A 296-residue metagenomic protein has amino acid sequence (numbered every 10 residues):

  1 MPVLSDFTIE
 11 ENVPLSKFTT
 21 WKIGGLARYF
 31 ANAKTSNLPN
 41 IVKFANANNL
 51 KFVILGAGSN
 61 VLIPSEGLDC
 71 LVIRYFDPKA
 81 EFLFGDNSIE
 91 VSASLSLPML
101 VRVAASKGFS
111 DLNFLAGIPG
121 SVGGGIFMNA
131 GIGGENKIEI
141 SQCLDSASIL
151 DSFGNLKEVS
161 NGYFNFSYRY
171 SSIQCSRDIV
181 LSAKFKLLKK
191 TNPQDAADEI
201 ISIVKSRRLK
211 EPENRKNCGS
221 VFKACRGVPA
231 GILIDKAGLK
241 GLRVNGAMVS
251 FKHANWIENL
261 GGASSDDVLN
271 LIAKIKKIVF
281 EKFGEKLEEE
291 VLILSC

Functional and structural regions predicted by a protein language model:
M1-M128, I132: Anion-binding (especially nucleotide phosphate/pyrophosphate-binding) glycine-rich loop and adjoining beta-alpha core
E11, K17, V61, L150-A273 (+2 more regions): Phosphate/pyrophosphate- and phosphate-bearing ligand-binding catalytic cores of soluble enzymes
L26-R28, D77-K79, I140, L144 (+2 more regions): A broad structural signal for short, well-ordered beta-strand segments within beta-sheet-rich domains
N48, L55-A57, Q142-C143, R215-K216 (+1 more regions): Short, basic and Ser/Thr-rich N-terminal targeting/leader segments
V72, N113, S148, V291-L292: Residues embedded in well-ordered beta-strands within globular domains across many folds
A80-F84, A147, F222: A structural signal for short hydrophobic beta-strand segments in well-ordered beta-sheet cores
S110-F114, S121-N161: Glycine/threonine-rich beta-strand-loop-alpha-helix active-site module that forms ligand/phosphate-binding
